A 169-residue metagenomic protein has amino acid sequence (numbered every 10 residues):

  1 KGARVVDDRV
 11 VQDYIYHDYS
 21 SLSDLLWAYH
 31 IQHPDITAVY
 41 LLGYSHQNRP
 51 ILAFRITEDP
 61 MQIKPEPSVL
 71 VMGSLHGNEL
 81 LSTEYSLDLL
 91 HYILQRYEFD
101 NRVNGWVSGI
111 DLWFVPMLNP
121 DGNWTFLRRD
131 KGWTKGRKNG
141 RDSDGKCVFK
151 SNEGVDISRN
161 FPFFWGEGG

Functional and structural regions predicted by a protein language model:
K1-V11: Extreme N-terminal flexible tails
A3-V5, I51, G105: Hydrophobic transmembrane signal anchors and adjacent membrane-proximal interface regions, especially in viral
R9-D13, L22-A28, Y85-D88, R128-R129: N-terminal start-of-chain detector that recognizes signal peptides and the immediate post-cleavage beginning
R9-H17, L75-G77: Second-shell loop/turn segments in exported
Y14-E66, K135, N139-G145, F149 (+1 more regions): Soluble metallo-hydrolase cores and metallopeptidase-like ectodomains found primarily in the secretory/periplasmic
L41-Y44, I56-T57, M72-H76, V115-P120 (+1 more regions): Active-site-proximal beta-strand/loop segments in catalytic clefts of secreted hydrolases
P50, R55-T57, S68-V69, S74-G77 (+1 more regions): Folded extracytoplasmic luminal domains of secretory or organellar precursors
I63-S68, L80-G169: Active-site/substrate-binding loop(s) of hydrolase catalytic cores
